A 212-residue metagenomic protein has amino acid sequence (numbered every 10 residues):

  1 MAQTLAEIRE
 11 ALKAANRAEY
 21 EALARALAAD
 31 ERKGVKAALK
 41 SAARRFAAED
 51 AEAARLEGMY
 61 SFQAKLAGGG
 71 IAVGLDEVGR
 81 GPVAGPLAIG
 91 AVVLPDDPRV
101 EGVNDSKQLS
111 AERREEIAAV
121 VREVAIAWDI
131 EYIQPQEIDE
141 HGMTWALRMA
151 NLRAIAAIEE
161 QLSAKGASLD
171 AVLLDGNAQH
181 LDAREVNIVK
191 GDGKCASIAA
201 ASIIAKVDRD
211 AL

Functional and structural regions predicted by a protein language model:
M1-V73, R80-L212: RNase H-like, Mg2+-dependent phosphodiesterase core, and more generally RNA phosphate-backbone-engaging helix-loop
